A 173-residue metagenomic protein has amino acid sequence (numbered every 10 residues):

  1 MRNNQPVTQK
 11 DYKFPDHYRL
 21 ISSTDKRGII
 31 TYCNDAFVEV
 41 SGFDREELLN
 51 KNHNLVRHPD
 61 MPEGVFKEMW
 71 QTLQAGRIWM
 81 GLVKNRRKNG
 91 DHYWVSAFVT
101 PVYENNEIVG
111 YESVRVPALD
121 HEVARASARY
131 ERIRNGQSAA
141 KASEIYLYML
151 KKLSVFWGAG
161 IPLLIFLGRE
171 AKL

Functional and structural regions predicted by a protein language model:
I21-T24: Core hydrophobic beta-sheet residues of small sensory/regulatory alpha/beta domains, primarily PAS-family
I30-T31: Conserved hydrophobic beta-strand signature of PAS-family and PAS-like sensory domains
F37-L48: PAS/PAS-like sensory domain cap-loop motif
L49-D60: PAS-family sensory/regulatory domains
P59-A75: PAS/Per-ARNT-Sim sensory domains
K84-N89, Y103: PAS-family sensory domains
Y103-M149: Sensory coupling linkers of modular signal transduction proteins
A140-L173: Alpha-helical transmembrane segments and their helix-membrane boundary motifs
